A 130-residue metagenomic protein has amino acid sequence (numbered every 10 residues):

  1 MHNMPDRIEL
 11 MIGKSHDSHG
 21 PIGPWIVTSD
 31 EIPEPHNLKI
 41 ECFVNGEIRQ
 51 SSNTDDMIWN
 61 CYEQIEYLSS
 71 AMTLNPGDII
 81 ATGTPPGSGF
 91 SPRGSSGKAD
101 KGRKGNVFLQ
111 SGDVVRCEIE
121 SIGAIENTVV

Functional and structural regions predicted by a protein language model:
M1-V130: Catalytic-pocket segment enriched in acidic/His residues
